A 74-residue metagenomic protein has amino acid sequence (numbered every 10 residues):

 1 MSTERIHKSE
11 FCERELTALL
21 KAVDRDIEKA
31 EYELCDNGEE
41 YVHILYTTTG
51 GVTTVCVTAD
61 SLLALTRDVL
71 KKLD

Functional and structural regions predicted by a protein language model:
S2-I27: Negatively charged, low-complexity tracts enriched in Asp/Glu with abundant Ser/Thr
A22-A64: Acidic, low-complexity, intrinsically disordered interaction modules
L65-L73: A short, charged, amphipathic alpha-helix used as a generic interaction element across diverse proteins
